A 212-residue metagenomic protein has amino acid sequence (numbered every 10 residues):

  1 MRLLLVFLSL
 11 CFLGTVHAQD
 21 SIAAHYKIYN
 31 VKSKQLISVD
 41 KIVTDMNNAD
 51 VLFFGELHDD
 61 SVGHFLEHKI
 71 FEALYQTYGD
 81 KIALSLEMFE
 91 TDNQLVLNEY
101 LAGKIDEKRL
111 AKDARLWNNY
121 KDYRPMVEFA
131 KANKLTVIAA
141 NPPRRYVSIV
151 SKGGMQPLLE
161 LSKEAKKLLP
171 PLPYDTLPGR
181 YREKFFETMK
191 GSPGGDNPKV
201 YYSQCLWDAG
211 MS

Functional and structural regions predicted by a protein language model:
L3-L13: Sec-dependent N-terminal signal peptides
L8, H17-A49: N- or domain-start disorder-to-order transition segments that initiate the globular core
A23-A24, N47-L57, D106-A111: Acidic/histidine-rich, surface-exposed loop or edge segments in extracytoplasmic proteins
K34, V39-Y75: Zymogen propeptides
L57-S61, F89-N93, P143-V147: Solvent-exposed loop/turn segments at secondary-structure junctions within structured extracellular/periplasmic domains
I82-E90: Short internal beta-strands
L95-S212: A substrate-binding/cap region within the structured catalytic cores of diverse enzymes
